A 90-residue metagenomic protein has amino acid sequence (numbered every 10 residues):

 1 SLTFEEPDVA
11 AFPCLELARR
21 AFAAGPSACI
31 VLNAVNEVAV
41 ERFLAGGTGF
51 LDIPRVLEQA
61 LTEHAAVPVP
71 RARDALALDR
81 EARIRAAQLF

Functional and structural regions predicted by a protein language model:
S1-F90: Catalytic, metal-anchored helix/loop core of enzyme active sites in primary metabolism
